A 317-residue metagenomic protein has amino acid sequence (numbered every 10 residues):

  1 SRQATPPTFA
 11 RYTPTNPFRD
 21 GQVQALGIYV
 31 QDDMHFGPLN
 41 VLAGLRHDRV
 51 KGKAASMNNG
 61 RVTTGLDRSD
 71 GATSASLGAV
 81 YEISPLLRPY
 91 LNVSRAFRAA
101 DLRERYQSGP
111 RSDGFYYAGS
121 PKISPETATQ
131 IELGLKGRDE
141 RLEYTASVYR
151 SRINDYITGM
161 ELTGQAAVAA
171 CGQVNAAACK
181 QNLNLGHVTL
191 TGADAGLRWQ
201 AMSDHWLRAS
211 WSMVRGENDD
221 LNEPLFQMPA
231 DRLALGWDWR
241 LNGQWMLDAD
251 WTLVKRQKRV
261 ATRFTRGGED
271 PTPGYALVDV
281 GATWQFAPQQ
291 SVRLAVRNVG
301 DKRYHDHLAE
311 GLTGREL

Functional and structural regions predicted by a protein language model:
S1-R88, A99, P110: Signature of Gram-negative outer-membrane beta-barrel scaffolds
R2, F36-P38, H47-K53, V93-A99 (+8 more regions): Transmembrane beta-strands of outer-membrane beta-barrel pores
P14-Q24, H35, V62-G71, R111 (+5 more regions): Replace "Gram-negative outer membrane beta-barrel proteins" with "bacterial and organellar outer membrane beta-barrel
I28-M34, L77-Y81, I123, L133-G137 (+6 more regions): Residues on the lipid-exposed face of transmembrane beta-strands in outer-membrane beta-barrel proteins
P38-V41, L86-P89, R141-Y144, S203-L207 (+3 more regions): Repeated loop/turn-to-beta-strand initiation elements of outer-membrane beta-barrel proteins
P38-V41, Y149-I153, G172-T262, G300: Gram-negative outer-membrane beta-barrel transporters
E82, R88-S94, K122-L185, T189-T191 (+2 more regions): Membrane-embedded beta-barrel scaffold of Gram-negative outer-membrane proteins
F97-R98, R152-N154, G159, L253-A261 (+1 more regions): C-terminal beta-signal and adjacent terminal beta-strands/loops of Gram-negative outer-membrane beta-barrel proteins
